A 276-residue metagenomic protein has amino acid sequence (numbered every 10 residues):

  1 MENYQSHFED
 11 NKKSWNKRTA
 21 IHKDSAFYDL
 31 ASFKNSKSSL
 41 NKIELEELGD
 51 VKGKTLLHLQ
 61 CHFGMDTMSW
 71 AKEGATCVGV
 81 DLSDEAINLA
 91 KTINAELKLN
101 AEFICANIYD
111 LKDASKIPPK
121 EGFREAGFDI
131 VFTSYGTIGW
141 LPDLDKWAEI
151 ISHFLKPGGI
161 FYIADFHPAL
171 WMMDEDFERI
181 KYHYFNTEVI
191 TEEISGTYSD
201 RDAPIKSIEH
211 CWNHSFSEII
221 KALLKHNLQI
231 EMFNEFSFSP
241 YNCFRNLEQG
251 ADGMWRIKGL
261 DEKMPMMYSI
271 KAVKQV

Functional and structural regions predicted by a protein language model:
M1-K52, M65, S69: Conserved class I S-adenosyl-L-methionine
T55-A114: Class I SAM-dependent methyltransferase SAM/SAH-binding core
K112-V131: A short acidic, Gly/Pro-enriched loop at the edge of an enzyme's catalytic core that lines a small-molecule cofactor
D129-D145: A short SAM/SAH-binding and catalytic strip from SAM-dependent methyltransferases
D145-I160: A short glycine-rich, Lys/Arg-flanked "PGG" loop and its adjoining helix->strand segment in the class I
I160-T197: Conserved class I S-adenosyl-L-methionine
S199, E209-F233: Short alpha-helix
H226-L228, G253-V276: Core SAM-dependent methyltransferase catalytic element
